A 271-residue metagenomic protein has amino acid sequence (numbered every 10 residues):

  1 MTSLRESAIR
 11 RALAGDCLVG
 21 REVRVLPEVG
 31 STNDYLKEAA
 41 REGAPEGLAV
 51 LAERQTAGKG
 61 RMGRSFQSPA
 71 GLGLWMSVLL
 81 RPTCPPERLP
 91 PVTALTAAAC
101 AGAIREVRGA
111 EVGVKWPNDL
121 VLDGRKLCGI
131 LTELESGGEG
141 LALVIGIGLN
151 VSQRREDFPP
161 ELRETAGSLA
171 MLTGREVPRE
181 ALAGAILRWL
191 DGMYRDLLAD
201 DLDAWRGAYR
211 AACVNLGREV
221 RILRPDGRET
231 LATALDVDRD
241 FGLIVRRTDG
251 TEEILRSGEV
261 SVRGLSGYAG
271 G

Functional and structural regions predicted by a protein language model:
M1-E106, C128: N-terminal lobe of the biotin/lipoate ligase/transferase fold
M1-T2, A8, G15, C84-V112 (+1 more regions): Long, positively charged amphipathic alpha-helical accessory segments at protein N-termini or as interdomain linkers
P27, V114-W116: Short loop/edge segments at beta-strand edges and connector loops that shape dinucleotide/nucleotide cofactor-binding
D119: Conserved active-site carboxylates
